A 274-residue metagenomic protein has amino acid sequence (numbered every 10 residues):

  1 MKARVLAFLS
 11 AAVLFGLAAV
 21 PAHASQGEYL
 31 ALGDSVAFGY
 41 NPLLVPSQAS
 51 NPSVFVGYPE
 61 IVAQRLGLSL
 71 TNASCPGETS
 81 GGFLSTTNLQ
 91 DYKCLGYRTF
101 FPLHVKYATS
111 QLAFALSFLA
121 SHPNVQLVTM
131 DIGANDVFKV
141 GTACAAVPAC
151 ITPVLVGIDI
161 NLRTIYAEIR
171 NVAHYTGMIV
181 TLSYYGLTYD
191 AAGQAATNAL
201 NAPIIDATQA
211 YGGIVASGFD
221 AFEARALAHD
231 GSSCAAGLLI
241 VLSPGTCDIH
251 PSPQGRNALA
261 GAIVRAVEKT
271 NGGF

Functional and structural regions predicted by a protein language model:
M1-L9: Bacterial N-terminal signal peptides that target proteins for export
F8-L17: Bacterial N-terminal signal peptides
A24-Q90: Serine-esterase "nucleophile elbow" of acetyl-processing enzymes
E28-G33, A37-G39, S69-S74, Q126-D131 (+4 more regions): Structural recognition of the beta-strand scaffold that forms the well-ordered cores of secreted hydrolase catalytic
F38-P42, N88-P153: Oxyanion-hole/transition-state-stabilizing segment in secreted/luminal serine hydrolases and related acyltransferases
L44-S53, S85-Y107, A228-T246: Surface-exposed intrinsically disordered loops and tails
D131-N135, G141-C144, I165-A199, D220: Active-site segments of SGNH/GDSL-like serine hydrolases that catalyze O-acetyl group transfer/hydrolysis on lipids
Y184-F274: Catalytic His-Asp segment of secreted/periplasmic serine-dependent ester chemistry enzymes
